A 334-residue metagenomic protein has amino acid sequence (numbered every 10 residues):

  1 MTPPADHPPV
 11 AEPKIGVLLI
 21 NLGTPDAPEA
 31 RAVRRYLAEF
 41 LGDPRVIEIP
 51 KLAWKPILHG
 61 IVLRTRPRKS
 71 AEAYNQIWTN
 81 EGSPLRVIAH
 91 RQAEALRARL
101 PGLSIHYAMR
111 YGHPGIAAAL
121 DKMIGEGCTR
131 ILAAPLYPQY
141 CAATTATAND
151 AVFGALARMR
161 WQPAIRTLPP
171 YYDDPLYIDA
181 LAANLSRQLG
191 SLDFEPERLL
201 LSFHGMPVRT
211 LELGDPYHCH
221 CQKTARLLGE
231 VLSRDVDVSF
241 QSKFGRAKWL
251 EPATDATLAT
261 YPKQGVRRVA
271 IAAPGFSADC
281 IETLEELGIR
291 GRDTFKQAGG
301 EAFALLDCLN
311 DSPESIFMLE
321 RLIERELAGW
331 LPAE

Functional and structural regions predicted by a protein language model:
T2-E334: Active-site-proximal alpha-helix that buttresses catalytic centers in soluble enzyme cores
